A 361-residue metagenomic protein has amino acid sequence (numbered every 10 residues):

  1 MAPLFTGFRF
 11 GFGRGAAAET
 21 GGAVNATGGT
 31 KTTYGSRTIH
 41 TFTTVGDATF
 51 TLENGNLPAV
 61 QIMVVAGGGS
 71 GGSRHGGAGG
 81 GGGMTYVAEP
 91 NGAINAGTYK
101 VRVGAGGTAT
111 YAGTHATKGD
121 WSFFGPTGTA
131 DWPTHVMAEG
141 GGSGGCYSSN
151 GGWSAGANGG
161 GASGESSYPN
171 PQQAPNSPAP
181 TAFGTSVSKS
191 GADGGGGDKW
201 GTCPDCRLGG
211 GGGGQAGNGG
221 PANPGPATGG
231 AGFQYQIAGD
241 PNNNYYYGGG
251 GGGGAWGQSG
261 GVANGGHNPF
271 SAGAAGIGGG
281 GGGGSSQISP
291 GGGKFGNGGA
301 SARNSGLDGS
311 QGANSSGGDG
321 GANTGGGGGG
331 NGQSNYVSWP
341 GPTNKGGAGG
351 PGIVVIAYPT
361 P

Functional and structural regions predicted by a protein language model:
A2-P361: Low-complexity, glycine/proline-biased repetitive segments and flexible coils/loops
